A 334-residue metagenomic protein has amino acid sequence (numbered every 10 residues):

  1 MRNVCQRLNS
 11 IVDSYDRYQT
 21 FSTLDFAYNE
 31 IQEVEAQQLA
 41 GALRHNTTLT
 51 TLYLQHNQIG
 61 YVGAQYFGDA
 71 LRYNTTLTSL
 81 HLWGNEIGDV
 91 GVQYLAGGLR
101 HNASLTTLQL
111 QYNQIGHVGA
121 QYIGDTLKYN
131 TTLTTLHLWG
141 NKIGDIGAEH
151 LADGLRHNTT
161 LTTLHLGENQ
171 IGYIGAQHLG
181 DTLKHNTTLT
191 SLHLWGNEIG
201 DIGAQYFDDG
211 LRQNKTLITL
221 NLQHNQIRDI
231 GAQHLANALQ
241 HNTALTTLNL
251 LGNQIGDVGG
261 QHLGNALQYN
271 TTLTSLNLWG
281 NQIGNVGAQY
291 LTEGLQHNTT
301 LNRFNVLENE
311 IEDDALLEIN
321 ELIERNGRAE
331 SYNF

Functional and structural regions predicted by a protein language model:
M1-F334: Leucine-rich tandem repeat or coiled-coil scaffolds
